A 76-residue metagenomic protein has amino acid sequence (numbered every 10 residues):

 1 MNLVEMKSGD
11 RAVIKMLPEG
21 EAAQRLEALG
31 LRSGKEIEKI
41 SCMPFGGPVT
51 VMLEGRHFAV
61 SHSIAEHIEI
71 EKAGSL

Functional and structural regions predicted by a protein language model:
M1-L76: Compact, glycine-rich, soluble single-domain proteins
